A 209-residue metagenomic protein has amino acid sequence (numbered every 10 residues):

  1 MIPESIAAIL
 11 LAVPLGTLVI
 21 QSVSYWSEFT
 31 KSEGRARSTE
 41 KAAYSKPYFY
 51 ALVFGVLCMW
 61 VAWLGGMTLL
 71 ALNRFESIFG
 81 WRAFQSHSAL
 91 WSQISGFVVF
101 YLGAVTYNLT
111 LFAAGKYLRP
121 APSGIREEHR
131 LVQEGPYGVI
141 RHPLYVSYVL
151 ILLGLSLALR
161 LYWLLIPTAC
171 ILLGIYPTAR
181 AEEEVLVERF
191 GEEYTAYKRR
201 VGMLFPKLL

Functional and structural regions predicted by a protein language model:
M1-R130, L152-L209: Membrane-anchoring alpha-helices and their flanking helix-loop junctions
A121-Y145: Active-site-proximal inter-transmembrane loops
